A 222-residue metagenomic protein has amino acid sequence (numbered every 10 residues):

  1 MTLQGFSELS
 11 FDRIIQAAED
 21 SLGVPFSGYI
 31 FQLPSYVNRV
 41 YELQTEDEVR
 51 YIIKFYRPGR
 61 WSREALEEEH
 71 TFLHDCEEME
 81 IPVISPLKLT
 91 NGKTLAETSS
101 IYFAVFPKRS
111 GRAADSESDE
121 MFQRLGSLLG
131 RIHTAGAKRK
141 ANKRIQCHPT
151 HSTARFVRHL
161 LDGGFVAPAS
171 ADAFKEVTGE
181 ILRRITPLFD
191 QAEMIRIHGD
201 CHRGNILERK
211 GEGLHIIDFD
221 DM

Functional and structural regions predicted by a protein language model:
M1-T90, R209-G211: Conserved NTP-binding catalytic cores of kinases and kinase-like/nucleotidyltransferase enzymes across multiple kinase
E19, C76, L160-L161, C201: Hydrophobic alpha-helix position signal
D20-S27, G179-D190: Short Pro/Gly-enriched beta-strand edge/turn motifs at strand-loop
V37-I53, P86, L182-M222: Active-site acidic catalytic loop and adjacent metal/ATP-binding pocket of ATP-dependent phosphoryl transfer enzymes
T45-A141: ATP-binding pocket architecture of kinase catalytic cores
F72, L128, V177-R184: A ubiquitous structural signal for well-ordered alpha-helices
I101-A104, S152, E176: Generic alpha-helical secondary structure signal
D115-D172, A192-M194: A cross-family kinase active-site recognition segment
